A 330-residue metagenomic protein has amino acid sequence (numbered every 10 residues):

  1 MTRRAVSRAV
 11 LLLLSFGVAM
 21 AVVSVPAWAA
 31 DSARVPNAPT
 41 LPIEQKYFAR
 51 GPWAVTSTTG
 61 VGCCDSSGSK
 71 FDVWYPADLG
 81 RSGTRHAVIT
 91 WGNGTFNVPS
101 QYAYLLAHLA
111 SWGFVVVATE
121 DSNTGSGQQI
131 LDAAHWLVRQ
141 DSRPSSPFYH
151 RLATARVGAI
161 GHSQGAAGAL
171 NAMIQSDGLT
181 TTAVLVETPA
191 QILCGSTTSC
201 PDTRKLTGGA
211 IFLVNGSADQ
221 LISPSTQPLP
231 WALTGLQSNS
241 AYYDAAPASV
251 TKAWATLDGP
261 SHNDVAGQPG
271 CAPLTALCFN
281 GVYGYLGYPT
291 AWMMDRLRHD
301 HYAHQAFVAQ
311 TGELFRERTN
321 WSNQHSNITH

Functional and structural regions predicted by a protein language model:
M1-A29: Secretory targeting and sorting signals
A29-R85: Short conserved active-site loop signatures built around small residues
D78-R85, Q128-A167, I174-Q175: Gly/Ser-rich "nucleophile elbow"/oxyanion-hole loop immediately N-terminal to the catalytic nucleophile in hydrolases
G83-G94: Short beta-strand element of the alpha/beta-hydrolase
P99-T119: Short amphipathic alpha-helix adjacent to the substrate-entry channel of hydrolases
G178-Q191, G209: A conserved short beta-strand
K205-G287, D295: Active-site-adjacent alpha-helix of alpha/beta-hydrolase-fold enzymes
C278-H330: Catalytic active-site module of serine/aspartate enzymes centered on a nucleophile-bearing elbow/loop
